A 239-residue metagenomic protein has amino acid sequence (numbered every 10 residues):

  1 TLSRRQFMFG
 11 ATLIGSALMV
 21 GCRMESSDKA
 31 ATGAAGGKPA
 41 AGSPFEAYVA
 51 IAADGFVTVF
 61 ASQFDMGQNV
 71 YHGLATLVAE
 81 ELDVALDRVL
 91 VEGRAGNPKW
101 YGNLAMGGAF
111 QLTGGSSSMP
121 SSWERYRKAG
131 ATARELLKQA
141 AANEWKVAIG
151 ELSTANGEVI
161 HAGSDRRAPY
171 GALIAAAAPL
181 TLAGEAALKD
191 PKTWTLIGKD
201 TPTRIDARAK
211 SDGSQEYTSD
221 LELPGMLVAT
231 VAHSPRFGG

Functional and structural regions predicted by a protein language model:
T1-V20, M24-G239: Cofactor-binding beta-sheet edge motifs in enzyme active sites
